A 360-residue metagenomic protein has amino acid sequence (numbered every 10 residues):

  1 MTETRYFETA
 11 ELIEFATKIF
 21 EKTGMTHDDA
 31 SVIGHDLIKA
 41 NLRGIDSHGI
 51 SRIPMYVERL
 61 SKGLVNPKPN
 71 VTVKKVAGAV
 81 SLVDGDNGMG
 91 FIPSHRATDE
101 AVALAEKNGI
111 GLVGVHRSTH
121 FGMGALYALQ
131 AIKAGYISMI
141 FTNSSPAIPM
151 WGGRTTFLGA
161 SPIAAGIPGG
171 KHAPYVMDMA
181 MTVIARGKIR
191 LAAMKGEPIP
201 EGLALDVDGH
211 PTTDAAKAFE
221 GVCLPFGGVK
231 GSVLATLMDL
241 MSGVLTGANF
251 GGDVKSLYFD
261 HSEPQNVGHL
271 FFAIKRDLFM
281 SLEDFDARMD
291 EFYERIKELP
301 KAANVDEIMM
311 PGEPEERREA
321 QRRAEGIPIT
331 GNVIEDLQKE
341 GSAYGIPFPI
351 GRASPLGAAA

Functional and structural regions predicted by a protein language model:
M1-F7, E14-I33, I38-K39, D46-L64 (+2 more regions): Acidic, glycine/proline-rich low-complexity segments that act as flexible tails and inter-domain linkers
E3-F7, L12-F15, K22, F250-A360: Catalytic-core signal marking the mid-to-C-terminal active-site face
H48-V102: Active-site cofactor/substrate anionic-group-binding motifs, chiefly glycine- and Lys/Arg-rich phosphate-binding loops
V80-G170: A generic, well-ordered mixed alpha/beta core segment in the N-terminal half of proteins
G135-A147, G243-L257: Glycine-rich phosphate/pyrophosphate-binding loops and their adjacent beta-strand/loop elements at enzyme active sites
I148-A216: Phosphate/diphosphate-binding glycine-rich loops and adjacent basic-rich segments that engage nucleotide
R186-G247, F259-P264: Small-residue-enriched flexible segments
